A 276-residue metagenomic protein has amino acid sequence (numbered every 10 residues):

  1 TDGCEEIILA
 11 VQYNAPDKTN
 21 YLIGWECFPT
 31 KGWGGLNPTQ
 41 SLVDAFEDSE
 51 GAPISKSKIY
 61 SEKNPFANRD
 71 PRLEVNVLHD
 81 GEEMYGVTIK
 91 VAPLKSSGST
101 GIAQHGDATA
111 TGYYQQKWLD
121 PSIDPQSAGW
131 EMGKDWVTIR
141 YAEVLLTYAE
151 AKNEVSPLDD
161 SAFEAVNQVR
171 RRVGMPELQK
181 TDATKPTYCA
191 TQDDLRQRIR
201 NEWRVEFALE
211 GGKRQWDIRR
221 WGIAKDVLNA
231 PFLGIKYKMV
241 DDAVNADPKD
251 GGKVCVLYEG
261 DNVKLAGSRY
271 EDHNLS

Functional and structural regions predicted by a protein language model:
T1-W25, G34-N37, D48-S276: Acidic/polar-rich alpha-helix caps and helix-coil junctions
K31: Nucleotide-sugar donor phosphate/pyrophosphate-binding loop at the beta->alpha transition of glycosyltransferases
P38, V43: C-terminal, active-site-flanking charged/polar segments
